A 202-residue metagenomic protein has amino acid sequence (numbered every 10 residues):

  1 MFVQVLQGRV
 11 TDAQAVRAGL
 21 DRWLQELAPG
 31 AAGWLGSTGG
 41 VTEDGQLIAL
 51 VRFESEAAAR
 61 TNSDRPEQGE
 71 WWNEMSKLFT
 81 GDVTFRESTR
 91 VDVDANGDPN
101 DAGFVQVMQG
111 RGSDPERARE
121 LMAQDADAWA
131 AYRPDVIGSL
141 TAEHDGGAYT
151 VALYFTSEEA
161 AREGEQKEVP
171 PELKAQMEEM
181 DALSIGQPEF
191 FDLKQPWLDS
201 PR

Functional and structural regions predicted by a protein language model:
M1-I48, E54-R202: Short S/T/G/P-rich N-terminal loop/turn motif that feeds into the first structured element of a domain
